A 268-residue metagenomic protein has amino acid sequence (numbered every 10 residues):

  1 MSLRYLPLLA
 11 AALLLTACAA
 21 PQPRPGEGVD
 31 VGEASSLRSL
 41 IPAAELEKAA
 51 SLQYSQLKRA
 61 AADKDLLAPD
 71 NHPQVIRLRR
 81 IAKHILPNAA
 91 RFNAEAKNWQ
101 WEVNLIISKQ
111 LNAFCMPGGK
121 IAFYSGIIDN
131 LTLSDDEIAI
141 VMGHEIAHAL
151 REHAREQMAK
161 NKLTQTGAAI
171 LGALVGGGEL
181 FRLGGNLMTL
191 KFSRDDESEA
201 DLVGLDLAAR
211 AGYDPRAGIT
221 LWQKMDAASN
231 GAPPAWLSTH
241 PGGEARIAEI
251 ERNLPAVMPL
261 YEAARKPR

Functional and structural regions predicted by a protein language model:
R4-A12: Sec-dependent N-terminal signal peptides
Y5-L6, C18-R268: A Zn2+-metalloprotease active-site environment signal
